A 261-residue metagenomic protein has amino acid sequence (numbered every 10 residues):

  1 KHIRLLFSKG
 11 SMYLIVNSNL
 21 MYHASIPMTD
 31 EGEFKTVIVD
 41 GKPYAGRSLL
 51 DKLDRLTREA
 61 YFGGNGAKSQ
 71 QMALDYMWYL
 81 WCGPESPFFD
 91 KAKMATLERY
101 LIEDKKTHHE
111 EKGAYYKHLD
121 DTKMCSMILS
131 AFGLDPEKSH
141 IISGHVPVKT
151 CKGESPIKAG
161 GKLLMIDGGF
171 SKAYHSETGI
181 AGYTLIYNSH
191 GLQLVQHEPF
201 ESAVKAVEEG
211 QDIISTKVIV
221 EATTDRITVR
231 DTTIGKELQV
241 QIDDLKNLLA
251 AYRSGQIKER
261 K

Functional and structural regions predicted by a protein language model:
K1-K261: Feature recognizes metal-dependent phosphohydrolase scaffolds
